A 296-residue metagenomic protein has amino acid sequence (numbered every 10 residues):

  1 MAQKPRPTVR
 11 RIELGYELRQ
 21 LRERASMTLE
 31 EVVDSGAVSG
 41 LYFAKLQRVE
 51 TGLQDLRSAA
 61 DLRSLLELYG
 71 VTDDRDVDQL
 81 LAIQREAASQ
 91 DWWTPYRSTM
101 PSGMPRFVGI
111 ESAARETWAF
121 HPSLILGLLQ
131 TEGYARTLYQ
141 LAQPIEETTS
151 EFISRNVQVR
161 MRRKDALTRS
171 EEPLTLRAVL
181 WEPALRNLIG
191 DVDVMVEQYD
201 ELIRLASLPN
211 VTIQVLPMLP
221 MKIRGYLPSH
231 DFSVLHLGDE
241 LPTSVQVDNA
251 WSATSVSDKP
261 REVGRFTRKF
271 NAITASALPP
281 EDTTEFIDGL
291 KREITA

Functional and structural regions predicted by a protein language model:
A2-R24, E31-D34, D55-R186, D258 (+2 more regions): Interdomain hinge/linker segments and adjacent boundary elements that couple functional modules
S26-R48: Short alpha-helical DNA-recognition segment
S35-Y42, E147-T149, P220-G225: Intrinsically disordered, low-complexity coil segments
Y42-K45, A59-R63, S244-N249: Short acidic (Asp/Glu) and glycine-rich catalytic loops that position anionic groups and cofactors
T51: Short, conserved catalytic or interaction motifs in soluble domains
Q54, S58, I223-Y226: Short glycine-biased active-site loop of nucleotidyltransferases that positions the nucleotide triphosphate and helps
S170-L174, V179-L180, L185-A296: C-terminal regulatory/effector modules of DNA-binding transcriptional regulators
